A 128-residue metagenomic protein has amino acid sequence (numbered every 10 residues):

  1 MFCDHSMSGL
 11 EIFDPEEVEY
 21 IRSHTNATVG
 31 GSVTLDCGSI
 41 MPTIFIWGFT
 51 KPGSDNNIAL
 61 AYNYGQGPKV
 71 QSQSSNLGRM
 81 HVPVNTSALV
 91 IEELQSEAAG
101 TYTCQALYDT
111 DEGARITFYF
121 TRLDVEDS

Functional and structural regions predicted by a protein language model:
M1-H24: N-terminal Sec-dependent signal peptide, specifically the hydrophobic helical h-region
C3, G9-E11, E97, T101-S128: Extracellular/luminal immunoglobulin-like beta-sandwich modules
P15, I44-I46, F120: Exposed beta-strand and adjacent loop surfaces of beta-rich binding modules that mediate intermolecular recognition
R22-A27, V33-T34: Short beta-strand segments of immunoglobulin-like
N26, Q73-A99, Y108-T110: Extracellular beta-strand/loop-rich beta-sandwich domains predominantly from IgSF
G31, N85, T117-Y119: Exposed loop/turn and edge beta-strand positions of beta-sandwich/beta-sheet ligand-binding modules
V33, C37, W47-F49, Y102-Q105 (+1 more regions): Core motif of extracellular immunoglobulin-like domains
S39-S75: N-terminal V-set
